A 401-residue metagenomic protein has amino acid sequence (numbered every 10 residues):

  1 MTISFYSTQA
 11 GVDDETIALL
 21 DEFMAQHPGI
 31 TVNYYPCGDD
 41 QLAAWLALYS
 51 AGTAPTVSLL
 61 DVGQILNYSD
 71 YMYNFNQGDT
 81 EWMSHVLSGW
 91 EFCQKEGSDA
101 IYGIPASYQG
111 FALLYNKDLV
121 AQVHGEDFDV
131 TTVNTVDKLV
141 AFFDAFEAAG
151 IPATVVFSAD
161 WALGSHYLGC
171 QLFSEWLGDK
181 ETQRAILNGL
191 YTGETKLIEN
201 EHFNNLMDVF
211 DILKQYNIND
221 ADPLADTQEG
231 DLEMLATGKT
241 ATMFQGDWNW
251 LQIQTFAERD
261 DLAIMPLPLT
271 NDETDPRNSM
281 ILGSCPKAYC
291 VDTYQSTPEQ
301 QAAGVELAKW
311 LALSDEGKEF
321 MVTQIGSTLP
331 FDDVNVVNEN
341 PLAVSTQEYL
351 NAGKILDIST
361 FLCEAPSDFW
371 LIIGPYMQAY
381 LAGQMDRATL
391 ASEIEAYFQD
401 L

Functional and structural regions predicted by a protein language model:
M1-L66, D79-W82, F128, E299 (+3 more regions): Conserved N-terminal structural module of periplasmic/extracytoplasmic solute-binding proteins
T31, A51, Y216, T255-G326: Extracytoplasmic/periplasmic substrate-recognition and gating elements
P36-A44, N134-K138, D222-A236: Short helix-initiation/N-cap motifs at beta->coil->alpha
L60-Y115, A263-P266: Hinge/lid segment of periplasmic solute-binding proteins
N76-L87, T131-T132, E175-N205, T255-F256 (+1 more regions): Short, solvent-exposed loop/beta-turn-alpha elements that line the ligand-binding surface or hinge of extracytoplasmic
A100-A106, F111, K138-T192: Extracytoplasmic/periplasmic solute-binding protein
V140-D144, R184-L224: Glycine-centered hinge/linker elements that transmit conformational signals in sensory and ligand-binding systems
G283, V322-P330, T346-L401: C-terminal capping/gating helix-and-loop segments adjacent to ligand/active sites or protein-protein/ligand interfaces
